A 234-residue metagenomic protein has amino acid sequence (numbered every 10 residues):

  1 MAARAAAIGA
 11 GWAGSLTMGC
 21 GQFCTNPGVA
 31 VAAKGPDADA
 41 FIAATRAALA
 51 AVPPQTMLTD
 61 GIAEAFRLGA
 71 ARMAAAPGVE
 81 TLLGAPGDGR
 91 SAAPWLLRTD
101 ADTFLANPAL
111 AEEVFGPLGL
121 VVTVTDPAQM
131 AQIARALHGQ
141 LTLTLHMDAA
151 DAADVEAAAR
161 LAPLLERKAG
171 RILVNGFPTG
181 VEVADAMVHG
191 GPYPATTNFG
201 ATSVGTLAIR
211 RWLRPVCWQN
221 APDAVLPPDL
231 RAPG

Functional and structural regions predicted by a protein language model:
M1, P27, G116, P192-T197: Short beta-alpha connecting loops at secondary-structure transitions that line or flank enzyme active sites
M1-G35, E80: Conserved NAD(P)+-binding/catalytic subdomain of aldehyde/semialdehyde dehydrogenases
A2-A6, A10, G35, D39 (+7 more regions): Electropositive phosphate-/nucleotide-binding environments in soluble metabolic enzymes
G11-G19, A47-Q55, M73-A76, K168 (+1 more regions): Change "in soluble alpha/beta enzymes" to "in soluble alpha/beta proteins
C20-F23, P54-E64, E80-A85, T144-D148 (+2 more regions): Flexible, glycine/charged-enriched surface loops at secondary-structure junctions
T25-N26, A92-A93, V114-L118, K168 (+1 more regions): A generic structural signal for well-ordered coil/turn residues at beta-strand boundaries that shape enzyme active-site
A32-L145: NAD(P)-dependent aldehyde/semialdehyde dehydrogenase
G89, P127-L226: C-terminal core of ALDH-fold dehydrogenases
